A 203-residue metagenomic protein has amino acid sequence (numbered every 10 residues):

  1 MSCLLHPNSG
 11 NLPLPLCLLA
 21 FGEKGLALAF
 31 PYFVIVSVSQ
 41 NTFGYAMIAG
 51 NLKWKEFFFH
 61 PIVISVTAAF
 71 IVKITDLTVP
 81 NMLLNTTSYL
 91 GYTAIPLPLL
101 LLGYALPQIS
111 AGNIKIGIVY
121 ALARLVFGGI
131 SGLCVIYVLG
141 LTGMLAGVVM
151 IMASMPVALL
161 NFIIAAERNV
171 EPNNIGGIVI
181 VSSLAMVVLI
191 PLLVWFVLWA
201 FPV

Functional and structural regions predicted by a protein language model:
M1-V203: Alpha-helical transmembrane segments of multi-pass small-molecule/ion transporters
